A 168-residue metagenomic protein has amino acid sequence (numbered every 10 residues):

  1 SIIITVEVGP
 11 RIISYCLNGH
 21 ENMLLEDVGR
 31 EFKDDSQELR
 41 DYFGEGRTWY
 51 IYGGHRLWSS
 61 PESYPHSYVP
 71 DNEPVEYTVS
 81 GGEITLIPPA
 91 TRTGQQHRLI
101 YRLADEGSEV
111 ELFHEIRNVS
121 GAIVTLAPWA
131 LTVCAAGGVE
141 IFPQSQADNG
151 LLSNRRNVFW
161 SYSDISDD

Functional and structural regions predicted by a protein language model:
S1-E111, E115, V119-D168: Surface-exposed acidic/polar loop and edge beta-strand patches at domain peripheries
